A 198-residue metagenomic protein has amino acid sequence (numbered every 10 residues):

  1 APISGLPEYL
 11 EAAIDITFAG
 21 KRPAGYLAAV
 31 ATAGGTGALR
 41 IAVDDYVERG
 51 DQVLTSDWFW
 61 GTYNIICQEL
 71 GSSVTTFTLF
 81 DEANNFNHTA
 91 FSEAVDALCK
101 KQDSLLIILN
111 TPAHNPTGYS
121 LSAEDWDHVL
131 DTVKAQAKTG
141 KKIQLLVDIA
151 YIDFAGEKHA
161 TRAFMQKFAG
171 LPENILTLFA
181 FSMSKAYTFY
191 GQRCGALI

Functional and structural regions predicted by a protein language model:
A1-K142, I152-P172: Conserved core of the PLP fold type I
L146: Generic enzyme active-site microenvironment
I149: Walker B catalytic acidic pair
T161-I198: Active-site PLP attachment segment
